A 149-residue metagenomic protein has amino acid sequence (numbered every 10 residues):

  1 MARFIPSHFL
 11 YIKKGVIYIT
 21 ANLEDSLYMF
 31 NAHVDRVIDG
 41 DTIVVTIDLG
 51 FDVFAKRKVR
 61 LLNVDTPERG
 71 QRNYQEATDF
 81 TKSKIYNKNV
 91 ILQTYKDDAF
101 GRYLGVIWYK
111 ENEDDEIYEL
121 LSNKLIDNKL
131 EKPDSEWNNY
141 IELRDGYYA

Functional and structural regions predicted by a protein language model:
M1-A149: Small beta-barrel nucleic-acid-binding modules, primarily SNase/OB-fold domains and secondarily Tudor-like barrels
